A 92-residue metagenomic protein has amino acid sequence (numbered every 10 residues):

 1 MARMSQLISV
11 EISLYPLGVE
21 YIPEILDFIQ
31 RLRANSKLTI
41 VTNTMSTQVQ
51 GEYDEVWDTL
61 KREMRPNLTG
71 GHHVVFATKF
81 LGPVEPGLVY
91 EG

Functional and structural regions predicted by a protein language model:
A2-G92: N-terminal intrinsically disordered, cationic/polar leader segments that include organellar targeting peptides
